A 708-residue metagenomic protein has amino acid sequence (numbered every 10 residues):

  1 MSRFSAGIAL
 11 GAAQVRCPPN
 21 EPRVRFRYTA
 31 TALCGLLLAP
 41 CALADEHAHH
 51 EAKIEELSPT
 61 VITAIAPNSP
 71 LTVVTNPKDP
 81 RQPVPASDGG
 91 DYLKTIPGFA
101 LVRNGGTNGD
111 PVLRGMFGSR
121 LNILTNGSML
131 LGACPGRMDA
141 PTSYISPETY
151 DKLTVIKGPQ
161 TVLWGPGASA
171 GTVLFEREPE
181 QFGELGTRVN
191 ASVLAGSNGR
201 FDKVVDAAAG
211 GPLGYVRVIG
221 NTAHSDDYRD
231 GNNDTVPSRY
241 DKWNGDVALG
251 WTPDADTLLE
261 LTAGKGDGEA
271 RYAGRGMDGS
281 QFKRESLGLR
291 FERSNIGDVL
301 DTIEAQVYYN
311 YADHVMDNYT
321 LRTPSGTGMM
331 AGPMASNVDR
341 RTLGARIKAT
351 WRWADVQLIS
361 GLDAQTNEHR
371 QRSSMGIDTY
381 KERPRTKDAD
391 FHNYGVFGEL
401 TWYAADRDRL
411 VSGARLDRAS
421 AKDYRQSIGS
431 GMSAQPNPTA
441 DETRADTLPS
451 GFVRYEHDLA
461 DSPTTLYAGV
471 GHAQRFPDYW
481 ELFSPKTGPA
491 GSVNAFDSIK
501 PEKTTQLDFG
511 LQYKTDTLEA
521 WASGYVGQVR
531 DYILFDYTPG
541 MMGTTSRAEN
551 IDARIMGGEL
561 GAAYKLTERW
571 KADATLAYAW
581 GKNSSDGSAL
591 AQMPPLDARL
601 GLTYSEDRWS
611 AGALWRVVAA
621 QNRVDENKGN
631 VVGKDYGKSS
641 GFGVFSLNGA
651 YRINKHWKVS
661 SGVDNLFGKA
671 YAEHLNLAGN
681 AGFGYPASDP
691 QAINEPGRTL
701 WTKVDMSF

Functional and structural regions predicted by a protein language model:
H50, I54-Y92, D110, G118 (+1 more regions): N-terminal periplasmic "start-of-domain" segments of outer-membrane beta-barrel proteins
P80-P83, S87-L93, G109-V112, L121-L124 (+4 more regions): N-terminal periplasmic accessory domains that precede and gate Gram-negative outer-membrane beta-barrel machines
M129-K157: Short acidic/polar hinge/loop motifs at secondary-structure boundaries that mediate gating or recognition
P135, L174-E176, F182, G186 (+3 more regions): Periplasmic-side early beta-strands and strand-to-turn transitions of outer-membrane beta-barrels
V189, G276-D301, N337-T342, A389-F391 (+8 more regions): Outer-membrane beta-barrel signature, preferentially recognizing the C-terminal barrel domain of Gram-negative
S225, G231-N232, D256-I303, N310-T342 (+2 more regions): Flexible loop and strand-edge segments within Gram-negative outer membrane beta-barrel domains
W402-L410, D417-A419, E519-A520, Y525-V529 (+3 more regions): Gram-negative outer-membrane beta-barrel transporters
Q474-R475, Q528-R530, V617-E626, A650-F708: C-terminal beta-signal and adjacent terminal beta-strands/loops of Gram-negative outer-membrane beta-barrel proteins
